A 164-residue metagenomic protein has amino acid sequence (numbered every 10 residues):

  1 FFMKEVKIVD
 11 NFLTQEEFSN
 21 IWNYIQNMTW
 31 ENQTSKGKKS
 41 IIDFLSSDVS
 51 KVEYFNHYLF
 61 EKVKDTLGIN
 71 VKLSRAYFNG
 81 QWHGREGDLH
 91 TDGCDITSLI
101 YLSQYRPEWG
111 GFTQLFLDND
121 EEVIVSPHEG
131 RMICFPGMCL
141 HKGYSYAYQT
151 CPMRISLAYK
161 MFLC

Functional and structural regions predicted by a protein language model:
F1-N70, Q81: Non-heme Fe(II)/2-oxoglutarate
H57, E61-C164: Catalytic core of non-heme Fe(II) oxygenases with the double-stranded beta-helix
